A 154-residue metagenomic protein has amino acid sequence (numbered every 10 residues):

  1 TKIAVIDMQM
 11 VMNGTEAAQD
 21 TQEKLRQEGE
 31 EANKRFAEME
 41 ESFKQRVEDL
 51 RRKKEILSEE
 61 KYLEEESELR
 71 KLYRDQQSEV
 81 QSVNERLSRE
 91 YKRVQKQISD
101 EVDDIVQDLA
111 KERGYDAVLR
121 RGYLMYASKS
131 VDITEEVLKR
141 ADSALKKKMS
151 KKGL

Functional and structural regions predicted by a protein language model:
T1-G122, A144-L154: Amphipathic alpha-helical segments
A127: Conserved phosphate/pyrophosphate-binding and hydrolysis machinery centered on Walker-type P-loop NTPases, extending
T134: Short beta-strand-centered segments that line the small-molecule binding cleft or hinge of alpha/beta clamshell
